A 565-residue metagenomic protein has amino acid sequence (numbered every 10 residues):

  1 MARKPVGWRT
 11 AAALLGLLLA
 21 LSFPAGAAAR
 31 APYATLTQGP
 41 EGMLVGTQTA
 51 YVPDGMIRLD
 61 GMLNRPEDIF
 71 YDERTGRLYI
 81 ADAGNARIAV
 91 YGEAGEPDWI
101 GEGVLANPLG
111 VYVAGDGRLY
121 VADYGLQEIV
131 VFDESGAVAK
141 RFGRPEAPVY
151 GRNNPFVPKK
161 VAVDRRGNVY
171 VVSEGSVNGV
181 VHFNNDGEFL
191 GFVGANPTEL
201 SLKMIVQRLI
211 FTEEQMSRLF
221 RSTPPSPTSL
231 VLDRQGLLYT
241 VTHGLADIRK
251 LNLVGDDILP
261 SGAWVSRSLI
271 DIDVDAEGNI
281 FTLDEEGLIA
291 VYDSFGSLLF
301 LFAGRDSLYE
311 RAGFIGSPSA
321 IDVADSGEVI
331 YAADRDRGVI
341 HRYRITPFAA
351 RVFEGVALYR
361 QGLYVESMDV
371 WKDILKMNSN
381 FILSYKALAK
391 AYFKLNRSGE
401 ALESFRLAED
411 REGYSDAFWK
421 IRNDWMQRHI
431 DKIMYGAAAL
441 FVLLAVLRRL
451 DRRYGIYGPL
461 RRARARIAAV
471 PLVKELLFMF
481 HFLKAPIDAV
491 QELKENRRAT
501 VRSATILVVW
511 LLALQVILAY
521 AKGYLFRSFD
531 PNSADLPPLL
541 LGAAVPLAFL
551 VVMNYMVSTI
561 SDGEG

Functional and structural regions predicted by a protein language model:
A28-Y364, D373-Y385: Eukaryotic scaffold repeat domains enriched in small/polar residues
N380-S384, E409-W425: Boundary/linker segments of alpha-helical solenoid repeat arrays
W419-A438: Juxtamembrane/start-of-transmembrane alpha-helix segments at the extracytoplasmic/lumenal side of membrane anchors
Y454-T505: N-terminal juxtamembrane cytosolic/stromal segments of multi-pass membrane proteins
F526-G565: Alpha-helical transmembrane segments with an aromatic anchor "belt"
